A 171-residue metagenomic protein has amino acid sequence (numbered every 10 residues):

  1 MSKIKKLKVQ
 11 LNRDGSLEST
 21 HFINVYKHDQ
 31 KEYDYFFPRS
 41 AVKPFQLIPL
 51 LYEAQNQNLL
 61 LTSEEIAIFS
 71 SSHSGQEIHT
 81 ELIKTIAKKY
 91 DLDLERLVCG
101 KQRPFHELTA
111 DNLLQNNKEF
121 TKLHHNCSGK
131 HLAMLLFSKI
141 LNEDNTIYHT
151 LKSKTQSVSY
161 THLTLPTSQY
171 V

Functional and structural regions predicted by a protein language model:
M1-Y33: Beta-lactamase-like hydrolase cores
H21-H28, T150-S159: Short, intrinsically disordered, charge-balanced linker/junction segments flanking boundaries in proteins
P38-N56: Active-site SXXK
Q46-L51, I83, L132-K139: Buried hydrophobic packing segments
Q55-S63: Phosphate-handling active-site elements
E65-S128: A generic, well-ordered mixed alpha/beta core segment in the N-terminal half of proteins
D111-K152: Phosphate/diphosphate-binding glycine-rich loops and adjacent basic-rich segments that engage nucleotide
H162-V171: Single conserved hydrophobic/aromatic residue that forms the stacking wall/gate of nucleotide- or nucleobase-binding
